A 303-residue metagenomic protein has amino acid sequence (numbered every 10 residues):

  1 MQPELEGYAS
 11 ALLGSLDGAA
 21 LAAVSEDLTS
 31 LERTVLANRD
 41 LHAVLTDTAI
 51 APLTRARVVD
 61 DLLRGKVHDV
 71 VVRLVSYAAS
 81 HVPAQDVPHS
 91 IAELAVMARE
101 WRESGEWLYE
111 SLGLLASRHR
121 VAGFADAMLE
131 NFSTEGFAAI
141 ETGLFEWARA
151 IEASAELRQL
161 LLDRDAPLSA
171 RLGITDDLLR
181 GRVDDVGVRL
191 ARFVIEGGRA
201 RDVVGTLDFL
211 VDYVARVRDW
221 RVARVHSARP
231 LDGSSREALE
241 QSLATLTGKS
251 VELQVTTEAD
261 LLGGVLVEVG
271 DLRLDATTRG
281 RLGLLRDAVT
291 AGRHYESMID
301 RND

Functional and structural regions predicted by a protein language model:
M1-D303: Elongated, mostly alpha-helical coiled-coil "stalk/stator" tethers of large membrane protein machines
